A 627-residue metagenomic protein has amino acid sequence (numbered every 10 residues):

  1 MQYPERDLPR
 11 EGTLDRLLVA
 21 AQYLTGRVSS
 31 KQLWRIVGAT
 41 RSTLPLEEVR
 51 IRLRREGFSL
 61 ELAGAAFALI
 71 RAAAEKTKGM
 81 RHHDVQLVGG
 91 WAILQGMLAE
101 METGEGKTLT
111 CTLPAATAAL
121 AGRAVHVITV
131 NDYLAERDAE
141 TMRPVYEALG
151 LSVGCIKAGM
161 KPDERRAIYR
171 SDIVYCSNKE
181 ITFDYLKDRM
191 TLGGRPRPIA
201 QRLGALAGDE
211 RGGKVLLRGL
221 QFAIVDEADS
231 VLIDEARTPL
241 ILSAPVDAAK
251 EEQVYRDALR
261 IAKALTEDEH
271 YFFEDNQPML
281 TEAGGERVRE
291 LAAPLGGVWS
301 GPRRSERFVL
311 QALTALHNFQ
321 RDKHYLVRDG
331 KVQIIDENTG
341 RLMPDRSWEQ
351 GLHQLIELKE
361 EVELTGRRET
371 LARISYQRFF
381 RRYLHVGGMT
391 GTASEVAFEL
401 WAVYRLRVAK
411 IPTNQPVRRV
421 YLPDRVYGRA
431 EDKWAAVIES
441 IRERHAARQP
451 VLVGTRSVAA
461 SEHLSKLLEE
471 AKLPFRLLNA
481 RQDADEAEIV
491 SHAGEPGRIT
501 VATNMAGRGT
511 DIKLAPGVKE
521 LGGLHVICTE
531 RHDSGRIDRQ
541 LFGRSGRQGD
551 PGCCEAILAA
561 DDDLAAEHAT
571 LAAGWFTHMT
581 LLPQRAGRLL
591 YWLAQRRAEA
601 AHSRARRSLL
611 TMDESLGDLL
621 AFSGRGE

Functional and structural regions predicted by a protein language model:
M1-L582, R588-E627: Conserved P-loop NTPase motor core
